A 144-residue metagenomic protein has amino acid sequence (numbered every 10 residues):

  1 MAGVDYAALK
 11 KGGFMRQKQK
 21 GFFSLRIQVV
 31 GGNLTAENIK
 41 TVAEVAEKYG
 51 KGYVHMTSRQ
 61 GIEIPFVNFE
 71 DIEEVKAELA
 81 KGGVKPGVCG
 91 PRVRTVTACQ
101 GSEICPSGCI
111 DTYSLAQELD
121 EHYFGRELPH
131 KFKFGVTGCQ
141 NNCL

Functional and structural regions predicted by a protein language model:
M1-T41: N-terminal basic/disordered segments at the start of proteins
L25-L144: Small-residue-enriched alpha-helical segments and adjacent helix-cap loops that form tight helix-helix packing
